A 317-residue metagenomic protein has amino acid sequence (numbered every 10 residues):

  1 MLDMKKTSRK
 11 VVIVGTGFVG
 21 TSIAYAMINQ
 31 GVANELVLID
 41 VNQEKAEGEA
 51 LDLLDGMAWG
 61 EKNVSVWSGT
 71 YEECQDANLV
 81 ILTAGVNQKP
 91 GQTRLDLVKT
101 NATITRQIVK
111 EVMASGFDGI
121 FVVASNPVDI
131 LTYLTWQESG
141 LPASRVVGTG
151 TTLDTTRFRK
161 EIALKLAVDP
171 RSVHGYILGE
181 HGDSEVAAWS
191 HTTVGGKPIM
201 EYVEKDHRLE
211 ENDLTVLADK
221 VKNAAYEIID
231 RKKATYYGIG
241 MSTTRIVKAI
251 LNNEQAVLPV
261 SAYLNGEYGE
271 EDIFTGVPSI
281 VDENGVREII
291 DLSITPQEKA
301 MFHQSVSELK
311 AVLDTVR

Functional and structural regions predicted by a protein language model:
M1-R9: A short, basic/flexible loop-to-alpha-helix module at the beginning of a structural domain
T16-G17: Glycine-rich Rossmann-fold phosphate-binding loop(s) that bind the pyrophosphate of adenine dinucleotide cofactors
G20-T21: N-terminal Rossmann-fold NAD(P) dinucleotide-binding loop
V41-N78, Q92, K310-T315: Conserved N-terminal Rossmann-fold NAD(P) cofactor-binding segment
A84-V86: Conserved NAD(P)H cofactor-binding loop of Rossmann-fold oxidoreductase domains
R94-R159: Rossmann-like NAD(P)(H) cofactor-binding subdomain of soluble oxidoreductases
S139-R145, D154-R317: C-terminal substrate-binding/catalytic lobe of Rossmann-fold NAD(P)-dependent dehydrogenases
